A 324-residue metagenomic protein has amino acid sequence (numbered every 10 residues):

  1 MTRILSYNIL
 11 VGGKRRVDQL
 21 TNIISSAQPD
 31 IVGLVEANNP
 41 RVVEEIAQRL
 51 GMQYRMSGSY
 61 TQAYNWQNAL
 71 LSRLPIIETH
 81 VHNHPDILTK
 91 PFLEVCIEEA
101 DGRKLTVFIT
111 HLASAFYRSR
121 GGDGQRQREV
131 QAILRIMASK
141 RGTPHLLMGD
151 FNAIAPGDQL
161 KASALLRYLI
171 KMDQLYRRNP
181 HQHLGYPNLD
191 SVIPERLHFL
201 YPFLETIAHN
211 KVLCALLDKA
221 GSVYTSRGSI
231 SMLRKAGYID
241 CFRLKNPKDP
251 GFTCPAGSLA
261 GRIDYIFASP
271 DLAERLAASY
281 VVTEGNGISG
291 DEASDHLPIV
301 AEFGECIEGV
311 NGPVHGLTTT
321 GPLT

Functional and structural regions predicted by a protein language model:
M1-R49, M56, Y60-N68, G261 (+2 more regions): N-terminal, active-site-proximal structural segment of metallo-dependent hydrolase catalytic domains
R3-I9, L20-V43, V95, V107-F108 (+4 more regions): Active-site beta-strand/loop signature of hydrolases that rely on acidic residues for catalysis
N8-G13, L34, N83-H84, G121-R126 (+1 more regions): Short, flexible loop segments at the rims of nucleotide/cofactor-binding pockets, characterized by
G12-Q19, I87-T89, G124-A132, G221-T225 (+2 more regions): Soluble or luminal CAZymes and related metallo-dependent hydrolases
R16, I31, V35-A115, G122 (+1 more regions): Structured beta-strand-rich core segments of catalytic domains in phosphoester-bond hydrolases
I31, E36, L93-A113, R118-S119 (+6 more regions): A shared catalytic/ligand-binding motif for oxyanion handling
V81-N83, S139-K140, A153-T324: Metal-dependent phosphoester-hydrolase catalytic domains
